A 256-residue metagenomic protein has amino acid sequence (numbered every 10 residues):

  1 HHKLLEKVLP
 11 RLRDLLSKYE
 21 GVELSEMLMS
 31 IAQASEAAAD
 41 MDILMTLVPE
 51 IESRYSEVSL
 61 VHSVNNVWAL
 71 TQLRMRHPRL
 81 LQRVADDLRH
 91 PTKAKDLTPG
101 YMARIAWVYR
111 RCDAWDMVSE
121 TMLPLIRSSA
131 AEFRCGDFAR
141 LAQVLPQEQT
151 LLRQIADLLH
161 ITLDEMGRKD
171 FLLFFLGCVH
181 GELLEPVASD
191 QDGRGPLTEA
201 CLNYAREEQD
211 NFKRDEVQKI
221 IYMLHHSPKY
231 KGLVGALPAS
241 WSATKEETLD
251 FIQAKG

Functional and structural regions predicted by a protein language model:
H1-G256: Eukaryotic RNA-binding helical-repeat scaffolds
